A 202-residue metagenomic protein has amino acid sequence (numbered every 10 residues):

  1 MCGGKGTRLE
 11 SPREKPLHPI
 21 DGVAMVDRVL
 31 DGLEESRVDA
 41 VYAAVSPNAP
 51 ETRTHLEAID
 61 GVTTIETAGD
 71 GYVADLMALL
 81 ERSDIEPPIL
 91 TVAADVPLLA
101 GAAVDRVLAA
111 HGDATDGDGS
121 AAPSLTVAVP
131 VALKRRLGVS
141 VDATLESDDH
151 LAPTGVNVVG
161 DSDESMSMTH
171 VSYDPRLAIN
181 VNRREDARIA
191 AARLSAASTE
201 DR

Functional and structural regions predicted by a protein language model:
M1-R13: N-terminal nucleotide-binding beta1-loop-alpha1 segment
E10-P12, T52-T54, L76, A100-A103 (+1 more regions): Short glycine-/acidic-enriched loop or helix-start segments at secondary-structure transitions that form or flank
K15-V29: Short catalytic helix/loop segments, enriched in acidic residues and glycine and frequently bearing histidine
H18, G71, I179-N182: Glycosyltransferase donor-binding loop in the core domain
M25-T91: Conserved N-terminal catalytic core of the sugar/cofactor nucleotidyltransferase
I59, L99-R202: Conserved core of the sugar-phosphate nucleotidyltransferase
A93-P97: The conserved acidic donor/metal-binding loop of glycosyltransferases
